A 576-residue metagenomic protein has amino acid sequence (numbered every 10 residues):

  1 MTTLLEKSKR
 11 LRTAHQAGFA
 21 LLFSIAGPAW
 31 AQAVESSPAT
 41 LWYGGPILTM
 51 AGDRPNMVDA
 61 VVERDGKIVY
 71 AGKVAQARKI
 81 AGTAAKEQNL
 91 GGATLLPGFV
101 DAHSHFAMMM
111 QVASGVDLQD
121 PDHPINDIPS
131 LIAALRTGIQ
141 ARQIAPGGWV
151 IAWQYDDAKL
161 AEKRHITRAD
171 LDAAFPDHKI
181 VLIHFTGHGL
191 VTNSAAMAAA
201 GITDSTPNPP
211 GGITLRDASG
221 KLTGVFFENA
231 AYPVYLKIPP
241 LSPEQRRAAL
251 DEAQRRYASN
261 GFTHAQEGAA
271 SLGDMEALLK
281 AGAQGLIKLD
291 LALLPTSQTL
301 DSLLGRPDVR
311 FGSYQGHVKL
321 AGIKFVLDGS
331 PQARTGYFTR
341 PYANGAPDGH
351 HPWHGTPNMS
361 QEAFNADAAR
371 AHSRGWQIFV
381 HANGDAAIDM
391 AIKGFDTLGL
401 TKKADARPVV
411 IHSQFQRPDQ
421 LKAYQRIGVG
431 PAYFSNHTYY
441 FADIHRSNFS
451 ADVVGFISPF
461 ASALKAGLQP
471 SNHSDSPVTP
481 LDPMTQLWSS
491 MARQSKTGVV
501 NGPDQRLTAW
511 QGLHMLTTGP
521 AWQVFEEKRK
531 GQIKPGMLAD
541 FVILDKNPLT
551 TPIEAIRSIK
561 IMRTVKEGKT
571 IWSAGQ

Functional and structural regions predicted by a protein language model:
M1-L11: N-terminal secretory signal peptides that target proteins for export/translocation
Q16-P28: Bacterial N-terminal signal peptides
A29-A33: Boundary at the C-terminal end of the N-terminal hydrophobic targeting segment
E35-Y43, L48, G52-R306, A321 (+6 more regions): Divalent metal-binding segments
Y70-A71, A152, F541-L544, S573: A generic structural signal for residues embedded in beta-strands
G282-Q284, V309-Q315, Y424-R426: Acidic (Asp/Glu)-rich catalytic clusters
A368-F379, A386-P408, H412, P418-Q425 (+3 more regions): His/Asp/Glu-enriched, well-ordered alpha-helical/loop segment that forms or immediately abuts the divalent-metal
E567-K569, A574-G575: Beta-rich accessory regions
